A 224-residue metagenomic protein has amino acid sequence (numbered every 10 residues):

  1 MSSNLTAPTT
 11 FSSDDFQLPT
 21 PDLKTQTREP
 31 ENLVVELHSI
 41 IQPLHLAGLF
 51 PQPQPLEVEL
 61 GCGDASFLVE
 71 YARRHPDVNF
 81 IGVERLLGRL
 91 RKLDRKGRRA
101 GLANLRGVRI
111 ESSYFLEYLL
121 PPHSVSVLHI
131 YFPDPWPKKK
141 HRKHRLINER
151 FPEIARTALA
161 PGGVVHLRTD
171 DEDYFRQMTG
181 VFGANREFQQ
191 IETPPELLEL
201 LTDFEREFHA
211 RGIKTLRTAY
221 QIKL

Functional and structural regions predicted by a protein language model:
S3-V58, S66-R73: S-adenosyl-L-methionine
L60, V83: Conserved beta-strand/loop positions that form the S-adenosyl-L-methionine
G63: Conserved glycine-rich SAM-binding loop
L86: Conserved SAM/SAH-binding beta-strand->alpha-helix loop
D94-P122: S-adenosyl-L-methionine
I147-P161: A short glycine-rich, Lys/Arg-flanked "PGG" loop and its adjoining helix->strand segment in the class I
G162-T169: Conserved beta-strand signature within the Rossmann-like core of class I S-adenosyl-L-methionine
Y174-L224: Class I S-adenosyl-L-methionine
